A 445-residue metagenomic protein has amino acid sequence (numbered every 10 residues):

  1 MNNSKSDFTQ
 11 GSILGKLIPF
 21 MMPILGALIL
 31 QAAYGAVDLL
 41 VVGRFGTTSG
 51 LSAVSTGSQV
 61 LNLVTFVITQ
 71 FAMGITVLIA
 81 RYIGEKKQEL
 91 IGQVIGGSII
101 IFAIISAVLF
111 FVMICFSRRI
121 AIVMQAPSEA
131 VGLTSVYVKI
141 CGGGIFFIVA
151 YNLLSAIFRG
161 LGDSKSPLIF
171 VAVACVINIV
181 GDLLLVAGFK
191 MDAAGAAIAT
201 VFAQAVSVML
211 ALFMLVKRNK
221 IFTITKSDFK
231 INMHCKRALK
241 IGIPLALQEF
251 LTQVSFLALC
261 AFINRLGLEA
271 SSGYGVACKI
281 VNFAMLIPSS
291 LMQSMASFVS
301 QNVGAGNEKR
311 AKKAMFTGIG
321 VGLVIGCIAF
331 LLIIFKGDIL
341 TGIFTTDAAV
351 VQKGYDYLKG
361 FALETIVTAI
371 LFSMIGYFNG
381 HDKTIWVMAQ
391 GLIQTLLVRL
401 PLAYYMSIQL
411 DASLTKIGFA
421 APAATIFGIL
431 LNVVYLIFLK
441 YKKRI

Functional and structural regions predicted by a protein language model:
M1-M21, I79-F146, G188-I243, V299-E364 (+1 more regions): Short alpha-helical transmembrane segments in multi-pass integral membrane proteins
M22, D38, I75, F116-S117 (+11 more regions): Hydrophobic/aromatic residues in alpha-helical transmembrane segments
I24-V77, C141-I148, K236-N302, G322-F330 (+3 more regions): Transmembrane helix-bundle signature of multi-pass secondary active exporters and lipid flippases
A33-A36, F45-T48, Y82-E85, G160-L161 (+5 more regions): Helix-loop interface residues and adjacent transmembrane-helix termini in multi-pass membrane transporters, primarily
L51-F111, I148-P167, G273-L331, F335-G337 (+1 more regions): Small-residue-rich hydrophobic transmembrane alpha-helices
L63-F66, N178-D182, S207-L212, F283-L286 (+3 more regions): Hydrophobic transmembrane alpha-helices of multi-pass small-molecule transporters
A72, C141-R159, P167-C175, A196-M209 (+5 more regions): Short runs within selected transmembrane alpha-helices of multi-pass transporters and secretion channels
